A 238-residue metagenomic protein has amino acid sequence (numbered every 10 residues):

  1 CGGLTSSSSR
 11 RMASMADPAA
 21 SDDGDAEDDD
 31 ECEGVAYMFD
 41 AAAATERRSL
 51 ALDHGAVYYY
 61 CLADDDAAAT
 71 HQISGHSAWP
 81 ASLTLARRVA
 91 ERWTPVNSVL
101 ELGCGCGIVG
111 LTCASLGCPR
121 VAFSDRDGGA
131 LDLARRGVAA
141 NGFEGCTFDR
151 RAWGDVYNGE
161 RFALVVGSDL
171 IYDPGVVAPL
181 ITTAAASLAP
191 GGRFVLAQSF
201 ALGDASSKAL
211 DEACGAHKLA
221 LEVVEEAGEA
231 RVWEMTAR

Functional and structural regions predicted by a protein language model:
C1-R238: S-adenosylmethionine-dependent methyltransferases
